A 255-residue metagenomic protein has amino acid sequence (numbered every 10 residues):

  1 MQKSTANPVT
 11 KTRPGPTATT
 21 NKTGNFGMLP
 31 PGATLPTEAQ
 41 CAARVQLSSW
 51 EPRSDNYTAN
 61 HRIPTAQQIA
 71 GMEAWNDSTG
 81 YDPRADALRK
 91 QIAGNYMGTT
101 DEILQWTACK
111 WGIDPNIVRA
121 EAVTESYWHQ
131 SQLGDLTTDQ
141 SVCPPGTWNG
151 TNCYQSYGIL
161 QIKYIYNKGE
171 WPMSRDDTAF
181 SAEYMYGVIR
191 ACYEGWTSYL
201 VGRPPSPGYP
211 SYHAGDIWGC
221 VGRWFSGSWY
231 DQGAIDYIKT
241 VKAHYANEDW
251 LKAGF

Functional and structural regions predicted by a protein language model:
Q2-D82, Q91-N95, W148-Q155, L160-F255: Non-catalytic cell-wall polysaccharide-engagement segments
A87-Y96, L104-A108: Asp/Glu-centered strand-loop micro-motifs enriched in Gly/Pro and often flanked by an aromatic residue
E102-Q105, K110-P145, I162-K163, M185 (+1 more regions): Short, functionally critical alpha-helical segments immediately adjacent to catalytic or ligand/cofactor-binding
